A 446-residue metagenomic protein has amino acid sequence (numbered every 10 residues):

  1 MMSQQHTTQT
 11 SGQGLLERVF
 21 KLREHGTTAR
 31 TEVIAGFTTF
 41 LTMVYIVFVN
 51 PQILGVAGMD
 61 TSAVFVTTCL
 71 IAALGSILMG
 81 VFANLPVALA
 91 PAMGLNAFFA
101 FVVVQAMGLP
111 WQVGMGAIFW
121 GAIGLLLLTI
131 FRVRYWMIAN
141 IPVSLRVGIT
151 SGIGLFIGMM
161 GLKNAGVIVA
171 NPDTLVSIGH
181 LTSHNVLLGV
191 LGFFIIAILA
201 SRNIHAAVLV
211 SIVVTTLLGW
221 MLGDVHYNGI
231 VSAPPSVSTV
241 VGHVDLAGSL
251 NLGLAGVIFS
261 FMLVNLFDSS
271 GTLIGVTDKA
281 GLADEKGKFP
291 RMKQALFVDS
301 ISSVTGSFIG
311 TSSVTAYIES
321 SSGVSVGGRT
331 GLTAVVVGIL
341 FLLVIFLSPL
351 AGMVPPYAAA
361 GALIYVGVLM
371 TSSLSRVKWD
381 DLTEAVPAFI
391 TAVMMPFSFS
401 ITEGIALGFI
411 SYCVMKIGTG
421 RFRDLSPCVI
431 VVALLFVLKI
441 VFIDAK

Functional and structural regions predicted by a protein language model:
M2-A63, V176-I178, L209-K293, L434-L438: Helix-loop-helix hairpins and the membrane-proximal interhelical loops of multi-pass alpha-helical transport proteins
M2-Q5, A72-M93, I123: Juxtamembrane transmembrane-helix boundary signature
G12-I46, N50, I71, A92-F101 (+2 more regions): Helix-loop-helix junctions within the multi-pass membrane cores of secondary transporters/permeases
V33, I53, M137, A206 (+3 more regions): Residue-level signature of catalytic and energy-coupling elements of molecular machines, predominantly ATP/GTP-dependent
Q52-A63, V102-V113, L252-A255, P355 (+1 more regions): Helix-coil boundary and interhelical linker segments in multi-pass alpha-helical membrane proteins
A57-I77: Loop-to-helix transition at the N-terminal end of transmembrane alpha-helices
G75-V87, A197-N203, F261-D268, D299-I309 (+3 more regions): Transmembrane alpha-helix interface/packing and boundary motifs in multi-pass membrane proteins, characterized by
M107-L217, M221, V225, V335-K446: Membrane-embedded alpha-helical modules
